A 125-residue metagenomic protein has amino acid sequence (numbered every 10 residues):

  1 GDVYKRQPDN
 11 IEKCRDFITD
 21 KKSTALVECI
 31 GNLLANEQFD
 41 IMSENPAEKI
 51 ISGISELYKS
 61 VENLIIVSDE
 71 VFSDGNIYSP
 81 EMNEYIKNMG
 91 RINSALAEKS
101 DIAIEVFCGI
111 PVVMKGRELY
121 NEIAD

Functional and structural regions predicted by a protein language model:
G1-Y4: Short, small-residue-biased leader/transition segments that mark boundaries at the very start of proteins
R6-K13: Short glycine-rich substrate-engagement loop in P-loop NTPases that contacts/grips substrate
R15-D20: Short amphipathic alpha-helix with an adjacent loop that forms part of the alpha/beta core around
K21-S23, E62-N63: Short coil/turn segments at beta-strand junctions that form active-site/ligand-binding loops
A25-C29: Ordered, amphipathic secondary-structure segments that act as subunit-interaction surfaces in large macromolecular
N32-D125: Replace "adjacent to P-loop NTPase cores in ATP/GTP-dependent enzymes" with "adjacent to NTP-binding cores
